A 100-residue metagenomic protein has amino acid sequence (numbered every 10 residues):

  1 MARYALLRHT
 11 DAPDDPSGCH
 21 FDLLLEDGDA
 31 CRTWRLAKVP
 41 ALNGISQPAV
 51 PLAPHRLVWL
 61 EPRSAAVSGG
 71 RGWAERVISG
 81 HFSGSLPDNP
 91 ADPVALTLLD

Functional and structural regions predicted by a protein language model:
M1-D100: A charge-rich, low-complexity, intrinsically flexible signal that marks solvent-exposed coils, linkers, repeats
